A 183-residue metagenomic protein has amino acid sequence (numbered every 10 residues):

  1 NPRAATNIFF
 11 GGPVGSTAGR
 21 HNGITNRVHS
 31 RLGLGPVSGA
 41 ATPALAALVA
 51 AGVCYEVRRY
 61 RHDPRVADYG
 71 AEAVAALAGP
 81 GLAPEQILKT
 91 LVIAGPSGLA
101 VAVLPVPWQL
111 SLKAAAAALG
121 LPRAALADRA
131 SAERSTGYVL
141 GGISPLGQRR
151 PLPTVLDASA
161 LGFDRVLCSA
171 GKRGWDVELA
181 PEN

Functional and structural regions predicted by a protein language model:
N1-P13: Extreme N-terminal basic, low-complexity initiation segments that serve as generic localization/processing leaders
A4-T6, T17-A18, T25: Ala/Thr-enriched low-complexity intrinsically disordered regions
N22-N183: Extended, low-hydrophobicity, polar/charged segments
